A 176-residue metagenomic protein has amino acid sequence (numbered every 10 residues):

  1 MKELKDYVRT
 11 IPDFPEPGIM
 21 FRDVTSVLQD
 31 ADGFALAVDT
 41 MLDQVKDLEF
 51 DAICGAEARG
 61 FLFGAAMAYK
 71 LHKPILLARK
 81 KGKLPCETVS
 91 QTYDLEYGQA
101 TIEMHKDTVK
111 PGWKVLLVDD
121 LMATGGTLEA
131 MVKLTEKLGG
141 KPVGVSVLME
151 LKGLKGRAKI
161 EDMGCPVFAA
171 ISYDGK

Functional and structural regions predicted by a protein language model:
M1-K176: PRPP-associated nucleotide enzymes
